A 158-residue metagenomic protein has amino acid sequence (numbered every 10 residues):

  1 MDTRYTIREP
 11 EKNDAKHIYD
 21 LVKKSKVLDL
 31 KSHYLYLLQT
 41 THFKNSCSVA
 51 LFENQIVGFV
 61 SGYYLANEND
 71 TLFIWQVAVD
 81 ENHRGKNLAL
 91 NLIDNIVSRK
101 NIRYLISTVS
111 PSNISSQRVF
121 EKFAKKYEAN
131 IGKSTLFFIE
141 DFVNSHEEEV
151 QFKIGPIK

Functional and structural regions predicted by a protein language model:
Y5-I18: A short beta-loop-alpha structural element at the N-terminal edge of CoA-dependent acyl/N-acetyltransferase catalytic
K26-E53, S61: Active-site rim helix/loop that mediates acceptor-substrate recognition in acyltransferases
V49, Q55-Y64, T71-F73, A78: Conserved beta-strand in the GNAT
Q76-R84, V109-S110: A short, internal acetyl-CoA/4′-phosphopantetheine-binding micro-motif in the GNAT/acyltransferase core
V79, G85-S98, R118: Conserved acetyl-CoA-binding loop-helix of GNAT-fold acetyltransferases
K100-P111: Conserved GNAT acetyl-CoA-binding A-motif
P111-K133: Conserved active-site alpha-helix within GNAT-family acetyltransferase domains
N130-K158: C-terminal "cap" of GNAT-fold acetyltransferases
